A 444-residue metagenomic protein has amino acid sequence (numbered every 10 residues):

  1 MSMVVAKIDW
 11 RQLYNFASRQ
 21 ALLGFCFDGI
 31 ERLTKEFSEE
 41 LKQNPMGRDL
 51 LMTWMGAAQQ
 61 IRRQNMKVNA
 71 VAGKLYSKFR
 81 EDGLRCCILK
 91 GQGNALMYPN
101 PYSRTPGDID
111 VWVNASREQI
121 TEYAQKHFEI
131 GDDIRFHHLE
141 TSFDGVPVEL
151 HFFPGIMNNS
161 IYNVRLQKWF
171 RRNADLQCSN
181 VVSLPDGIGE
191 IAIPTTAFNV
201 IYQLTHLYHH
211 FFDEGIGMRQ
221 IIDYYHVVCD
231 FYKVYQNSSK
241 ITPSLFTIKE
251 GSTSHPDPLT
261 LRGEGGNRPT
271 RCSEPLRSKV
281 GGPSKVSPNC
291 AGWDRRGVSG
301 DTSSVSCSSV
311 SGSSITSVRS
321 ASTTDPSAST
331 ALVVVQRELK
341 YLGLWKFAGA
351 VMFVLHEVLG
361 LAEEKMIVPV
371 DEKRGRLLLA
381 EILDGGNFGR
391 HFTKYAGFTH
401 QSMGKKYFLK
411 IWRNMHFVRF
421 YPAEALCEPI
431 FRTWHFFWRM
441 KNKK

Functional and structural regions predicted by a protein language model:
M1-G107, W112-N237, S329-K444: Conserved NTP-donor binding/palm subdomain of two-metal-ion nucleotidyltransferases/polymerases, i.e., the charged
S2, Q43, G155, Q177-G187 (+1 more regions): Intrinsic disorder/low-complexity segments
